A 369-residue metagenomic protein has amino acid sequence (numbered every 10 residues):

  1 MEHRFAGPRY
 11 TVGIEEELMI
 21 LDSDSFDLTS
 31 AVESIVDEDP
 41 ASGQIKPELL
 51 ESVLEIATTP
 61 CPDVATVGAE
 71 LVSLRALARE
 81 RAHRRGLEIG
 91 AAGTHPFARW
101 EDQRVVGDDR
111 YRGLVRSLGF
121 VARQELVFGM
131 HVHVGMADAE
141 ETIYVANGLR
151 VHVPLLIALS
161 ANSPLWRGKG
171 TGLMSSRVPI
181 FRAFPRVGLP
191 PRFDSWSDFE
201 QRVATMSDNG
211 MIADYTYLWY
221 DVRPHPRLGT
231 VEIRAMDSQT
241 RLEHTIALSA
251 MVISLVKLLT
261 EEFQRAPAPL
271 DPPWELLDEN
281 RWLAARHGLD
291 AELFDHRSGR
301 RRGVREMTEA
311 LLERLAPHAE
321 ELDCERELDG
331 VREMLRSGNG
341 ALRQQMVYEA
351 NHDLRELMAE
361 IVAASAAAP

Functional and structural regions predicted by a protein language model:
M1-R85, L114, F181-P369: C-terminal accessory/tail domains of diverse enzymes
S23, L87, A92-F97, M130 (+3 more regions): An acidic- and aromatic-residue-enriched active-site/binding cleft used to recognize and process polar
K46-L49, A82-H95, F120-V127: Short, flexible active-site-proximal loops enriched in glycine and acidic residues
G86-Q103, R167-T171: Short, glycine/charge-rich beta-strand/loop segments that flank catalytic centers and engage negatively charged groups
W100-R112, T171-V187, N280-R281: Short, low-order "capping/linker" segments at domain edges
D108-F128: Acidic, His- and aromatic-enriched active-site or binding-groove loops in soluble protein domains that engage sugars
R123-L149: Internal, well-ordered domain-core segments that constitute the primary functional module of diverse proteins
D138, A146-F193: An exposed, glycine/acidic-rich loop-and-rim segment of catalytic or binding clefts
